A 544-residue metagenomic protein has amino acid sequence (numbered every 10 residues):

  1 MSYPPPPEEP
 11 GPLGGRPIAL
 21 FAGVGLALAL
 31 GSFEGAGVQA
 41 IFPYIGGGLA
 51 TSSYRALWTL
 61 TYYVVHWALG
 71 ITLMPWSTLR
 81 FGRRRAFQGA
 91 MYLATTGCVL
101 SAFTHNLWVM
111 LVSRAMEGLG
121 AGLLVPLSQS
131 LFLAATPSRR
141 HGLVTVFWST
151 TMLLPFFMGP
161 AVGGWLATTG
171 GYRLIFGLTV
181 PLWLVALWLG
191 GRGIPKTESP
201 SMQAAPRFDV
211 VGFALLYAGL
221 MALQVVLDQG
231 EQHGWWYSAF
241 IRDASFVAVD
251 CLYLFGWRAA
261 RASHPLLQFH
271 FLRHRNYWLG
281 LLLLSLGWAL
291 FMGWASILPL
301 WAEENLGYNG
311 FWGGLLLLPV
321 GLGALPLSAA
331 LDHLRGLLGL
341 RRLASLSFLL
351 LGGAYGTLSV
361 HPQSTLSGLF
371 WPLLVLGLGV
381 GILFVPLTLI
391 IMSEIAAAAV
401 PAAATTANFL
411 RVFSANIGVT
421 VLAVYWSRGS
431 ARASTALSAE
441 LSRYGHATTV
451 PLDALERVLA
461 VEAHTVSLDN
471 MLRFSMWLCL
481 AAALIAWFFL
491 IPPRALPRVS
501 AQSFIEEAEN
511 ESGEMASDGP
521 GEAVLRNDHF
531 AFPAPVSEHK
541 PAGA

Functional and structural regions predicted by a protein language model:
S2-L20, V450-A544: Transmembrane-helix exit segments and adjacent C-terminal regions of multi-pass membrane proteins
P17-F33, V38-P43, A50-Y62, A68-P75 (+10 more regions): 12-transmembrane solute porter fold
I71-V211: Helix-loop-helix hairpins in multi-pass membrane proteins, especially solute transporters
S101, G190, L223, D228 (+7 more regions): Structural signal for membrane-spanning alpha-helices in multi-pass inner-membrane proteins, emphasizing helix cores
T104-H105, P137, G193-K196, L227 (+7 more regions): Short helix-capping/hinge motifs at transmembrane helix termini and TM-loop junctions
T168-L283, L290: Hydrophobic transmembrane-helix bundles of small-molecule transporters
T168-V180, Q229-I241, S427-W477: A membrane-interface helix-boundary motif in multi-pass transporters
S199-P206, H264-H270, R432-S438, R494-I505: Short, Lys/Arg-enriched, Gly/Pro-containing loop segments at transmembrane-helix junctions of multi-pass membrane
